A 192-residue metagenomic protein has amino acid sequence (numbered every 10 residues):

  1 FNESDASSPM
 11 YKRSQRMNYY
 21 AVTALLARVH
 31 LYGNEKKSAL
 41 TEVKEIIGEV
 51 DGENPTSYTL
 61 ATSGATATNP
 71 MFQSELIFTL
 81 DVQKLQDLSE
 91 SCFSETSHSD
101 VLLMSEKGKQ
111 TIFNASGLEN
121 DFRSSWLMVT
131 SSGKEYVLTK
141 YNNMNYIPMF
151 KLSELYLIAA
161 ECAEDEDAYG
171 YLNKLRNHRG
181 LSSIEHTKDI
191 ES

Functional and structural regions predicted by a protein language model:
F1-S94, L102-S192: Acidic/polar-rich alpha-helix caps and helix-coil junctions
